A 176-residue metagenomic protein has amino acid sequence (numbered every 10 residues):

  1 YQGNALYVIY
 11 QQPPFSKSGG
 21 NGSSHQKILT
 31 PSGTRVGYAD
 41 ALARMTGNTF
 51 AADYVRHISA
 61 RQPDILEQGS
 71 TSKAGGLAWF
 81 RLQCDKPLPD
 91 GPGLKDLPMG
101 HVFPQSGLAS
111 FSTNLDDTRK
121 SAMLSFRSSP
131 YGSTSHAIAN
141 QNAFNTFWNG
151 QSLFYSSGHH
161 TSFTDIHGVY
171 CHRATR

Functional and structural regions predicted by a protein language model:
Y1-R176: Extended polysaccharide-engagement surfaces of secreted carbohydrate-active enzymes
